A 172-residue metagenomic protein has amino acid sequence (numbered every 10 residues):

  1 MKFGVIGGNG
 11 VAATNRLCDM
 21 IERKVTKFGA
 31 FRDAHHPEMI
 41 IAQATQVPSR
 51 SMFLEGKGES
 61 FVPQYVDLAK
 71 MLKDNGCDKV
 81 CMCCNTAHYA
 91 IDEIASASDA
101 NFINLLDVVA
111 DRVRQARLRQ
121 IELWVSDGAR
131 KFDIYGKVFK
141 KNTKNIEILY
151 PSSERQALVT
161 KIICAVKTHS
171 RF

Functional and structural regions predicted by a protein language model:
M1-F172: Non-catalytic structural scaffold of enzyme domains
